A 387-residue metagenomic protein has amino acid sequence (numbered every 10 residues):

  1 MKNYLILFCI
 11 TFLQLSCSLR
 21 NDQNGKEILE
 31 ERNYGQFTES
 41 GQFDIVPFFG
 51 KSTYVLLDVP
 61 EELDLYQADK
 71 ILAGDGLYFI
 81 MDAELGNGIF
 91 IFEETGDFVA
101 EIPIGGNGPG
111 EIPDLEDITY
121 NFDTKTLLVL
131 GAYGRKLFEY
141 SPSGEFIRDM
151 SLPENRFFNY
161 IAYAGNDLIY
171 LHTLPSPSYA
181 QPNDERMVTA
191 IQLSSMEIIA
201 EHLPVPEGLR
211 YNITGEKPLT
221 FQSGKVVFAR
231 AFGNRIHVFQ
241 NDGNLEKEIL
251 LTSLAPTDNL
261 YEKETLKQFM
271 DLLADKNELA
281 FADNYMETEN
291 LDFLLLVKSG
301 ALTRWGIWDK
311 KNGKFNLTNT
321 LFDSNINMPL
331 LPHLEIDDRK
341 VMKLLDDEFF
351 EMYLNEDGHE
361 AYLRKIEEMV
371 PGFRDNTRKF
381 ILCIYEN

Functional and structural regions predicted by a protein language model:
D22-L57: Blade/loop signatures of beta-propeller domains
T53-N87: Beta-strand-rich domains and repeat architectures in extracellular enzymes and scaffolds, especially beta-propellers
V59-E62, D97-T124: Blade-loop segments of beta-propeller domains
E61-L63, P103-E111, L152-F158, V205-L209 (+2 more regions): Short coil/turn segments at the loop-to-beta-strand junctions that recur within blades of beta-propeller repeat folds
Y66-K70, P113-I118, N155-Y163, Y211-P218 (+2 more regions): Repeated scaffold domains used in trafficking and secretory/extracellular systems, primarily beta-propellers
A73-D75, Y120-T124, Y163-N166, F221-S223 (+2 more regions): Residue-level detector of Asp-centered blade-edge/turn motifs that repeat once per structural unit in beta-propeller
A132-G165, Y170-Y179, H202-E207: Asp-box/WD-like beta-propeller blade repeats and closely related beta-sheet repeat scaffolds
L251-K267, K311-D337: Conserved blade-ending motifs and adjacent loop-strand segments that build the rim/top face of beta-propeller domains
